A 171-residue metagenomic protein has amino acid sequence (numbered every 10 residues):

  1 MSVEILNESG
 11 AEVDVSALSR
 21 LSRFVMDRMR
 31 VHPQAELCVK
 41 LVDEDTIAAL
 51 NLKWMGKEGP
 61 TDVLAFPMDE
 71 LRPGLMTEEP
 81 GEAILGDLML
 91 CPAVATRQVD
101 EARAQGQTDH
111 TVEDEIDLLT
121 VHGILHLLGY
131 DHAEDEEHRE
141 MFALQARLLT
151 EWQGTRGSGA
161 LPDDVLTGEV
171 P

Functional and structural regions predicted by a protein language model:
M1-D117, L128-P171: An acidic/histidine-cluster motif and surrounding catalytic segment that typifies divalent-metal-assisted enzyme active
